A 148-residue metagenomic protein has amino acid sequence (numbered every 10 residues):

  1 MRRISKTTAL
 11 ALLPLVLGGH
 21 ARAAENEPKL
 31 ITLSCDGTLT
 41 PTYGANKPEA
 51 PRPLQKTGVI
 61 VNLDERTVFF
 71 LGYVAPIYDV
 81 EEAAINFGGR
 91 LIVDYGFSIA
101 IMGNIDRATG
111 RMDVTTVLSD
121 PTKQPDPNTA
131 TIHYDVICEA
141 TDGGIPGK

Functional and structural regions predicted by a protein language model:
M1-A9: Bacterial N-terminal signal peptides that target proteins for export
A9-V16: Bacterial N-terminal signal peptides
G19-A23: Sec/Tat signal peptide C-region and signal peptidase I cleavage site
A24-I31: Cleaved targeting-peptide boundary
D36-T38, Y43-I101: Central antiparallel beta-sheet cores of small beta-barrel/beta-sandwich binding domains
G37-P41, R107-T109, T116-D120, C138-D142: Beta-strand elements of well-folded, non-transmembrane domains
G58-V59, A100-R107, D135-C138: Hydrophobic/aromatic beta-strand elements that line small-molecule binding cavities or substrate pockets in beta-rich
D120-K148: Edge beta-strand at a domain terminus
